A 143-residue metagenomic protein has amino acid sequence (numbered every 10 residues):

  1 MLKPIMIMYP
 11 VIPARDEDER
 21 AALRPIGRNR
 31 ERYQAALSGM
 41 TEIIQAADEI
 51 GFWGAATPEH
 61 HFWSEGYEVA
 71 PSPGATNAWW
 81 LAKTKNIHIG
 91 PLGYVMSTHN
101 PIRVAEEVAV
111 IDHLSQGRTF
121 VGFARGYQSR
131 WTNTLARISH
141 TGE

Functional and structural regions predicted by a protein language model:
M1-K83, I87: N-terminal beta1-alpha1-beta2 module of alpha/beta enzyme domains
L2-A35, T98-E143: Flexible, glycine-rich active-site loops centered on histidine and acidic residues that chelate a metal or position
A55, I89, T119-V121: Hydrophobic residues within beta-strands of alpha/beta enzymes
F62-W63, V95-M96, Y127: Positions that flank functional sites
V69-P73, S97, V104: Generic structural signal for well-ordered secondary structure
K83, L92, W131: Glycine-rich, flexible loop/turn motifs
P91-H99: Active-site nucleophile and cofactor-binding loops and adjacent substrate-binding regions of central metabolic enzymes
